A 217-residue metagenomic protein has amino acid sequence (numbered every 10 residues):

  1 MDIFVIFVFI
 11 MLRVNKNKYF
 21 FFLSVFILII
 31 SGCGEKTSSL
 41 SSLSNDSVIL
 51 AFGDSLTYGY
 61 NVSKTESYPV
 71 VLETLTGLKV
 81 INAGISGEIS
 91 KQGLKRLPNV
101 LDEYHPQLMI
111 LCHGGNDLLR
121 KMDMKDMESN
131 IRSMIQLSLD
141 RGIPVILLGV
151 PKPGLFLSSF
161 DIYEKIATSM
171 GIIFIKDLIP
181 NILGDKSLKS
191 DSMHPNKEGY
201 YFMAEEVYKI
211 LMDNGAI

Functional and structural regions predicted by a protein language model:
V5-V8: Short hydrophobic alpha-helical segments enriched in small aliphatic residues
L12-F21: Bacterial N-terminal signal peptides that target proteins for export
N15, T74-L75, K95-I217: Alpha-helical cap/lid subdomain in secreted, periplasmic, or secretory-pathway luminal O-acyl-processing enzymes
F22-I29: Bacterial N-terminal signal peptides
I29, I81, I146: Conserved Rossmann-like nucleotide-binding pocket used by diverse enzymes that bind dinucleotide cofactors
I30-G32, D213: Intrinsically disordered, low-complexity segments enriched in small/polar residues
C33-H105: Serine-esterase "nucleophile elbow" of acetyl-processing enzymes
